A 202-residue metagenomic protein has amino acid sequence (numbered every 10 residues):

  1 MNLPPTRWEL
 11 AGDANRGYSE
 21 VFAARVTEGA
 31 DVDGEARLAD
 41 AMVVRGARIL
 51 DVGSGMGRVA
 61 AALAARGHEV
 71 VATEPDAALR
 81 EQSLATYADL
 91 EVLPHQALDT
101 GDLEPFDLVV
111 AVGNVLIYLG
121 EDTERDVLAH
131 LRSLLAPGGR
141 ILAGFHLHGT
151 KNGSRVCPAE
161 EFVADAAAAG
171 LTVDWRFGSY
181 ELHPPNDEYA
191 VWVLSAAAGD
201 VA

Functional and structural regions predicted by a protein language model:
M1-R45: Conserved class I S-adenosyl-L-methionine
G46-G55: Conserved class I S-adenosyl-L-methionine
M56-D99: Class I SAM-dependent methyltransferase SAM/SAH-binding core
T100-L108: A short acidic, Gly/Pro-enriched loop at the edge of an enzyme's catalytic core that lines a small-molecule cofactor
D107-D122: A short SAM/SAH-binding and catalytic strip from SAM-dependent methyltransferases
R125-P137: A short glycine-rich, Lys/Arg-flanked "PGG" loop and its adjoining helix->strand segment in the class I
G138-H146: Conserved beta-strand signature within the Rossmann-like core of class I S-adenosyl-L-methionine
G153-A159, V163-A202: Class I S-adenosyl-L-methionine
